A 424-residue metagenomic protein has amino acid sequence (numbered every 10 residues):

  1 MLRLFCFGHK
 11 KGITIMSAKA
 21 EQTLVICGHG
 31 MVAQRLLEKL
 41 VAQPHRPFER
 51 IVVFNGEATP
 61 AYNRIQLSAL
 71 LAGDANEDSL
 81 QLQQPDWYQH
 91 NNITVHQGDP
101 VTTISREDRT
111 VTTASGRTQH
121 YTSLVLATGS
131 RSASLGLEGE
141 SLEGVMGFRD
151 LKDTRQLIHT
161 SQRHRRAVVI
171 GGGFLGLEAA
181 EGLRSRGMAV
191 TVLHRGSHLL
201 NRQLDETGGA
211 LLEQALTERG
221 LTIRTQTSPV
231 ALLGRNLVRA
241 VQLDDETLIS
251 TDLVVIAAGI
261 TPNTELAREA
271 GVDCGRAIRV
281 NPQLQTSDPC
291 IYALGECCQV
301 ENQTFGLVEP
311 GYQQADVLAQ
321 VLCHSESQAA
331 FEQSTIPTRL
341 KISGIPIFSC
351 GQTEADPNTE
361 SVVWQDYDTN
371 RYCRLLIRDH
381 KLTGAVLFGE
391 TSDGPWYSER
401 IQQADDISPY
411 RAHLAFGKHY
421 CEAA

Functional and structural regions predicted by a protein language model:
K11-V25, Q81-V168, Q226, Q242-D245 (+3 more regions): FAD-binding core/adjacent interface of flavoenzyme oxidoreductases
S17-T23, H29-V32, C297-P395: Mid-to-C-terminal Rossmann-like scaffold of FAD/NAD(P)H-dependent oxidoreductases
S17-T94, G182-Q203: Beta1-alpha1 glycine-rich phosphate/pyrophosphate-binding loop at the start of Rossmann-like nucleotide-binding domains
M31, A58, S130-S132, K152 (+3 more regions): Residue-level detector of alpha-helix initiation sites
R46-R50, V95-T112, Q119, R186-V280: A Rossmann-like FAD-binding core segment of flavoenzymes
S141-R163, L233-Q242, E246-Q320: FAD-site-proximal beta/loop scaffold in flavoenzymes
Q156-L204: Rossmann-like NAD(P)H-binding beta-loop-alpha module
L157, S408-A424: Cysteine/selenocysteine-centered motifs that mediate thiol-based redox chemistry or coordinate metal-sulfur cofactors
